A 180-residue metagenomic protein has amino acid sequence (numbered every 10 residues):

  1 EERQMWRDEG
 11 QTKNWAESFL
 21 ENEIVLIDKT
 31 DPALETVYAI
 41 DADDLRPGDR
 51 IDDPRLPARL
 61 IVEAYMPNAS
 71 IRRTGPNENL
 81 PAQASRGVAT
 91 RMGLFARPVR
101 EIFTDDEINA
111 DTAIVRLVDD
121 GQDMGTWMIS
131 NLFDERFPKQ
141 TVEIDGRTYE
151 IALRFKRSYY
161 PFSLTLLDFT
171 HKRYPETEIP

Functional and structural regions predicted by a protein language model:
E1-P180: Soluble non-transmembrane domains of integral membrane proteins
